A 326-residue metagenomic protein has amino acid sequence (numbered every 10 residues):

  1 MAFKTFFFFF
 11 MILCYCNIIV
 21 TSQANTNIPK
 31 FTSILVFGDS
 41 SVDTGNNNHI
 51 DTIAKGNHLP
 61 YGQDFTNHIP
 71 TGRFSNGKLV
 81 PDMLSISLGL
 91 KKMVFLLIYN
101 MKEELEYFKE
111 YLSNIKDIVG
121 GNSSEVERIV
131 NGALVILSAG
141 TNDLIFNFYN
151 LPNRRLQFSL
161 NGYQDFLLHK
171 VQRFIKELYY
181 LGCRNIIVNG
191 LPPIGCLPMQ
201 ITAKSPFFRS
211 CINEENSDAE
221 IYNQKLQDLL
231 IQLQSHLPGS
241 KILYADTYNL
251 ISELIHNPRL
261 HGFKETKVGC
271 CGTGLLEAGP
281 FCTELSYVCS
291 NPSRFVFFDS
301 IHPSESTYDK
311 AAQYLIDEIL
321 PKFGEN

Functional and structural regions predicted by a protein language model:
A2-N326: Conserved active-site regions of diverse hydrolases
